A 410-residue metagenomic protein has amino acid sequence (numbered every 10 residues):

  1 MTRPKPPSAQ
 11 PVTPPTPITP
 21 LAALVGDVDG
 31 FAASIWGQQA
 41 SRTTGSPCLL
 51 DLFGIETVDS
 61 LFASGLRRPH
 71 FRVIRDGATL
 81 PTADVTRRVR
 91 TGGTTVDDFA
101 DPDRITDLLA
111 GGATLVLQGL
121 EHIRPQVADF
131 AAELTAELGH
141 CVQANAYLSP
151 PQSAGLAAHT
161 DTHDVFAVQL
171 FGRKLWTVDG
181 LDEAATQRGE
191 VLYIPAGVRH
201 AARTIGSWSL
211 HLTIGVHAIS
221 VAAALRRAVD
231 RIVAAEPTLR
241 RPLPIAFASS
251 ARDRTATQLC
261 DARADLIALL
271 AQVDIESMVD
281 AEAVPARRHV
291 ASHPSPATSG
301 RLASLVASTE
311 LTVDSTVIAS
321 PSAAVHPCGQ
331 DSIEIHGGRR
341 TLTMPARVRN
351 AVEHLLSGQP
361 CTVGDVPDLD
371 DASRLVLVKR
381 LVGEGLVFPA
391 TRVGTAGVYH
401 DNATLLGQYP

Functional and structural regions predicted by a protein language model:
M1-A40, S332, H336-M344, F388-P410: Fe(II)/2-oxoglutarate
T2-I35, P47-E190, V198-T238: Active-site region of the double-stranded beta-helix
S207-A248, L302-D314, S320-S322, S332: Non-heme Fe(II)/2-oxoglutarate
D230-A291: Long, charge-rich alpha-helical interaction segments
V273-L355, K379, A390-P410: Acidic, low-complexity/disordered tracts enriched in E/D and polar residues
R347, A351-L369: Short acidic, hydrophobic short linear motifs in intrinsically disordered regions
D368-G383: Short amphipathic alpha-helical interaction segments
